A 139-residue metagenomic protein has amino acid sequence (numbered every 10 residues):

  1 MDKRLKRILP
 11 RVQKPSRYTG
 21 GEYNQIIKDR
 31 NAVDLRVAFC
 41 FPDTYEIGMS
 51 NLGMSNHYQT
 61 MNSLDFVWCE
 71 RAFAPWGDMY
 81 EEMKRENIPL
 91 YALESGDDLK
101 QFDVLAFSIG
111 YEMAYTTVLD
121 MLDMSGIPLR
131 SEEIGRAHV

Functional and structural regions predicted by a protein language model:
M1-H138: A short, structured N-terminal alpha-helical element that caps or precedes a catalytic domain
